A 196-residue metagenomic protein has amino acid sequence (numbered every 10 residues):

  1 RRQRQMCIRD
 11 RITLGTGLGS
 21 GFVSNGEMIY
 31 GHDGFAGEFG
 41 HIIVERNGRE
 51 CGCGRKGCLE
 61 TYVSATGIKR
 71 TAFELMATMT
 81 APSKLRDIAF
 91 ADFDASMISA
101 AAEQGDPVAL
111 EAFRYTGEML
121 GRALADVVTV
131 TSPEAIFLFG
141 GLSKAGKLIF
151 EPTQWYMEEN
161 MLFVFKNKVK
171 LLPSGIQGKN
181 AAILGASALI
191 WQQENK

Functional and structural regions predicted by a protein language model:
R1, G19-F22, I42: Adenylate-forming
Q3-D10: Conserved small/polar residues in nucleotide/adenosyl-binding loops
Q5, M28, I43-E50, R55-K196: ATP-binding/phosphotransfer module of carbohydrate and carboxylate kinases, centering on a glycine-rich
D10-G17, G21-V23: Short beta-strand segments
R11, H41-I43: Conserved hydrophobic/aromatic beta-strand scaffold that supports enzyme active sites
F35-E38: Structural signature of FAD isoalloxazine-binding scaffolds in flavoprotein oxidoreductases
